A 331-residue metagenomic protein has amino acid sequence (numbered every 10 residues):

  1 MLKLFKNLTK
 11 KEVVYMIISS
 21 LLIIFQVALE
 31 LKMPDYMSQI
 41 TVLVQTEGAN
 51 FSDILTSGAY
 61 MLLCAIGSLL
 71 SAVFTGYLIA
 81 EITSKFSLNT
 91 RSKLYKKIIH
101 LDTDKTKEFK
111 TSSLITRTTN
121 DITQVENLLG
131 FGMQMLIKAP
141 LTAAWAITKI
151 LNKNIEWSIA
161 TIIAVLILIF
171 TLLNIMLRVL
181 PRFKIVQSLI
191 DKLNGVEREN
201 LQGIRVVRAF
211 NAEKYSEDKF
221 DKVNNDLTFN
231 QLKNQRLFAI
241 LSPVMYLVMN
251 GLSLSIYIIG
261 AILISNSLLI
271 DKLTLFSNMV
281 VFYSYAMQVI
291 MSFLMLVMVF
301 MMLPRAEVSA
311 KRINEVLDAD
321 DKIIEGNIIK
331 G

Functional and structural regions predicted by a protein language model:
M1-V13, L114, T118: A short amphipathic helical element positioned immediately N-terminal to and/or at the very start of a transmembrane
K10, M16-F74, L78, L151-E156 (+1 more regions): Transmembrane helix-loop-helix hairpins at lipid-water interfaces of multipass membrane proteins, especially the type-1
K10-V13, H100-D104, N120-L129, M133 (+6 more regions): An intracellular "coupling" helix at the cytosolic face of ABC transporter transmembrane type-1 domains
K11, Y15-A28, K32, F131-V186 (+1 more regions): Transmembrane helices of ABC transporter permease
V14-Q39, S57-M61, T75-A80, E126-L141 (+2 more regions): Alpha-helical segments in transporter systems
L21-L22, L29-V42, C64-T111, I115 (+9 more regions): Juxtamembrane helix-loop junctions of ABC transporter transmembrane domains
G48-N50, K149-I163, K233-R312, V316-L317: Helix-loop-helix
L317-G331: Primarily ABC-family ATPase nucleotide-binding module
